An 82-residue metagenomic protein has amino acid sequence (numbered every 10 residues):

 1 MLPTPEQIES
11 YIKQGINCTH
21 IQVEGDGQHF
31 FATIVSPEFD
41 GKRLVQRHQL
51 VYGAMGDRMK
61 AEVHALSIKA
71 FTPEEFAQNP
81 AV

Functional and structural regions predicted by a protein language model:
M1-V82: N-terminal, polar/charged subdomain of small-to-medium soluble alpha/beta proteins
